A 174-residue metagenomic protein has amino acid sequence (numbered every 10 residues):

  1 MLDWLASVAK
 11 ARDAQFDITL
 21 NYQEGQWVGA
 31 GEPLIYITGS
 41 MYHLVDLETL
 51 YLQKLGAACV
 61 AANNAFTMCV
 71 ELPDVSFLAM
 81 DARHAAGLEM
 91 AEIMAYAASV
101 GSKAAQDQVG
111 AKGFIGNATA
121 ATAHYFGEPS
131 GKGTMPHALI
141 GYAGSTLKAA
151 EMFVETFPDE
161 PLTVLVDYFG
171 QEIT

Functional and structural regions predicted by a protein language model:
M1-D17: Translation machinery proteins
R12, E24-V28, I35-T174: Buried, small/hydrophobic-residue-enriched core segments of structured protein domains
D17-Q23: Short alpha-helix capping/helix-loop boundary micro-motifs
